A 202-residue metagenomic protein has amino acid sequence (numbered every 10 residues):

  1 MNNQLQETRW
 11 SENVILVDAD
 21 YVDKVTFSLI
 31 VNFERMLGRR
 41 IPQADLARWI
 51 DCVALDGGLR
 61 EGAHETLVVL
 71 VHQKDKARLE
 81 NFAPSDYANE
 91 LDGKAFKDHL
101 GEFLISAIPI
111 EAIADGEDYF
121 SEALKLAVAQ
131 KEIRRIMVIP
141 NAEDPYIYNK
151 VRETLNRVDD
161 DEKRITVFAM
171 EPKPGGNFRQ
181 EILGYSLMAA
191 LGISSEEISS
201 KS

Functional and structural regions predicted by a protein language model:
N2-I108: Domain-level signal for Mg2+-assisted phosphodiester chemistry and nucleotide/NA-binding surfaces in nucleic-acid
K97-S202: Nuclease catalytic cores that cleave nucleic-acid phosphodiester bonds, predominantly acidic two-metal-ion
